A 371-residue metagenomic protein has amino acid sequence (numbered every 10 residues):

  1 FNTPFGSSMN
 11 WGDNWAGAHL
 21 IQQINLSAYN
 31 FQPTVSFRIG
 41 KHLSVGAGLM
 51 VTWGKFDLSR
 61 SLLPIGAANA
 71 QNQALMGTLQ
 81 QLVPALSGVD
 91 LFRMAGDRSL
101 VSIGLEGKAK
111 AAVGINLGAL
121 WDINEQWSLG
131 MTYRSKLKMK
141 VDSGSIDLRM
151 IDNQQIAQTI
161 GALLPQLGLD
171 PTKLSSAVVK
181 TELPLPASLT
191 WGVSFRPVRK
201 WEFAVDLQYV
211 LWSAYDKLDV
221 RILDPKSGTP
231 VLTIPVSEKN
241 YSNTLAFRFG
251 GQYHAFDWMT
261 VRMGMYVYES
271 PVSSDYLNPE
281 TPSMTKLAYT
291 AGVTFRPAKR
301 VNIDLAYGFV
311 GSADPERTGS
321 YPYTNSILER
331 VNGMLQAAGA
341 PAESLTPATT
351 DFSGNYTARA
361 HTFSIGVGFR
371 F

Functional and structural regions predicted by a protein language model:
F1-F371: Outer-membrane beta-barrel porins/channels
